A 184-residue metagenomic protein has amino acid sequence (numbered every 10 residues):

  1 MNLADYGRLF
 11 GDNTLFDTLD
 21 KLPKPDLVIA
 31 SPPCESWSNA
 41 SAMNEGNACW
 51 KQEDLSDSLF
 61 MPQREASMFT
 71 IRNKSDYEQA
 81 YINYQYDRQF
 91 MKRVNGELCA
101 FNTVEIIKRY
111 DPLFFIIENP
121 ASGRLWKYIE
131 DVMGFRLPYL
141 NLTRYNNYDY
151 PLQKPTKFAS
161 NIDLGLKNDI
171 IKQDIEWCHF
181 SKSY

Functional and structural regions predicted by a protein language model:
M1-Y184: Conserved active-site and SAM-binding loop architecture of S-adenosyl-L-methionine-dependent nucleic-acid
